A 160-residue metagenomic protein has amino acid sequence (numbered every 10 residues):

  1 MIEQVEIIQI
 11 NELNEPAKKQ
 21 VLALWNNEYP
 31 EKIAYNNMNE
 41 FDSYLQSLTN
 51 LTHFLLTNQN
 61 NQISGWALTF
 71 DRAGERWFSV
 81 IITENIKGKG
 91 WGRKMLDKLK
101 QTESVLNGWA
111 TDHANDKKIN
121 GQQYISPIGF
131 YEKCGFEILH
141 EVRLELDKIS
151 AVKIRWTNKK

Functional and structural regions predicted by a protein language model:
M1-N39, T57: Short amphipathic alpha-helix that is part of the acyltransferase structural core
A34-E75, E84: A conserved beta-strand-loop-helix scaffold within acyl/acetyltransferase catalytic domains
F70-S79, K87, S104-L106: A conserved beta-turn-beta hairpin within the catalytic core of GNAT-like acetyltransferases that forms part
A73-G74, E145-S150: Short acidic/glycine-enriched loop/turn segments that link adjacent beta-strands
S79-G88, D112-N115: A short, internal acetyl-CoA/4′-phosphopantetheine-binding micro-motif in the GNAT/acyltransferase core
G88-Q101, Q123-P127: Conserved acetyl-CoA-binding loop-helix of GNAT-fold acetyltransferases
Q101-I119: Conserved GNAT acetyl-CoA-binding A-motif
H113-E141: Conserved active-site alpha-helix within GNAT-family acetyltransferase domains
